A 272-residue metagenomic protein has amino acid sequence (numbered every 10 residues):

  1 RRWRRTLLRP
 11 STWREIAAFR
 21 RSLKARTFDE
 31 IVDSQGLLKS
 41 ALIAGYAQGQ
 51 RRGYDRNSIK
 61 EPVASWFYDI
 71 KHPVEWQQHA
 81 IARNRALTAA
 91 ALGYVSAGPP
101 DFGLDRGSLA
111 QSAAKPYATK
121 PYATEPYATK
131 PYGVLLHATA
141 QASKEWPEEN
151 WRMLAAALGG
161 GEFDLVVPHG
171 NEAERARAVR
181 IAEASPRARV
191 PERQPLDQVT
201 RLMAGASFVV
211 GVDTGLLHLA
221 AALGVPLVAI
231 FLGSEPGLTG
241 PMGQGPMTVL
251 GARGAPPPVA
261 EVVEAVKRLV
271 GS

Functional and structural regions predicted by a protein language model:
R1-S272: Catalytic machinery of carbohydrate-active enzymes, primarily nucleotide-sugar-dependent glycosyltransferases
